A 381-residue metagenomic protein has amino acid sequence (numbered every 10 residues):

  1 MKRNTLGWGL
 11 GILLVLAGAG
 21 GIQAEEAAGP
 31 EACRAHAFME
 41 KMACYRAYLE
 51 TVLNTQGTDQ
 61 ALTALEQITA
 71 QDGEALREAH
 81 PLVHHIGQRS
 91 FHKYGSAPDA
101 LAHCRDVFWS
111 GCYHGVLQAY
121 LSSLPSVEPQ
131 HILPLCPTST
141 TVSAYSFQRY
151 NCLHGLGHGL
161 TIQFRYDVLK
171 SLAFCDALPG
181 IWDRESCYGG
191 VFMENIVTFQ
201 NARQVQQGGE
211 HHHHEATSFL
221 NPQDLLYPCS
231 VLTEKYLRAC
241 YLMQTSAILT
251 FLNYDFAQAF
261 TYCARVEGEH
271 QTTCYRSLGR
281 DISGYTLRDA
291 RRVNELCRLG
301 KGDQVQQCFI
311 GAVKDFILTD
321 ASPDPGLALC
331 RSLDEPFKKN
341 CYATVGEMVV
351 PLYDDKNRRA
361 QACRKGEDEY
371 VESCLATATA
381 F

Functional and structural regions predicted by a protein language model:
M1-G9: Bacterial N-terminal signal peptides that target proteins for export
G9-A17: Bacterial N-terminal signal peptides
L16-A27: Bacterial Sec-dependent signal peptides at the C-terminal "C-region" and cleavage site
E25-F381: Non-catalytic tandem-repeat scaffold regions and their flanking low-complexity/translocation tails
